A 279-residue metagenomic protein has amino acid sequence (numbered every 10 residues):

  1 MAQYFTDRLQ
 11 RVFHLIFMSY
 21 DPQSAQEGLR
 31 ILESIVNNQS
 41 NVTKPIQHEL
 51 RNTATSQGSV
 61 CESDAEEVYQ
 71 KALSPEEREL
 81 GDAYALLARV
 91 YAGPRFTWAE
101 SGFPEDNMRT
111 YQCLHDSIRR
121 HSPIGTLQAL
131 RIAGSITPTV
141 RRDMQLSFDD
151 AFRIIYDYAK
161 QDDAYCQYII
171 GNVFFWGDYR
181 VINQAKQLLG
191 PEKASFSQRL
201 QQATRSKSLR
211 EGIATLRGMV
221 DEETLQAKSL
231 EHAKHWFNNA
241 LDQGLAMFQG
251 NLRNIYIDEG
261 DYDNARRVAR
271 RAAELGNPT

Functional and structural regions predicted by a protein language model:
Y4, M18-Y20, S24, N38-V42 (+11 more regions): Short helix-capping/linker turns of helical repeat alpha-solenoids
D7-S34, G218: Alpha-helical segment of the N-proximal tetratricopeptide repeat
Q10, H14, L86, Q128-I132 (+2 more regions): "A position-specific structural signal for the A-helix of alpha-solenoid helical repeats
F17-P22, A88, A92-F103, L130 (+5 more regions): Short coil/turn linking the two alpha-helices of tandem helical-hairpin repeats
S24, C61-D64, G102-C113, R142-I154 (+3 more regions): Structural signature of tandem alpha-helical TPR/SEL1-like repeats, specifically the intra-repeat loop/turn
I35, A72, S117, Y156-Y158 (+2 more regions): Canonical positions in the second alpha-helix
E49-R51, T55-Q57, K71-S74, T97-G102 (+2 more regions): Intrinsically disordered, low-complexity Ser/Thr- and acidic-rich flexible linkers and loops, especially at boundaries
Y111, I118, A194, R270-G276: TPR/TPR-like (Sel1-like) alpha-helical repeat modules
